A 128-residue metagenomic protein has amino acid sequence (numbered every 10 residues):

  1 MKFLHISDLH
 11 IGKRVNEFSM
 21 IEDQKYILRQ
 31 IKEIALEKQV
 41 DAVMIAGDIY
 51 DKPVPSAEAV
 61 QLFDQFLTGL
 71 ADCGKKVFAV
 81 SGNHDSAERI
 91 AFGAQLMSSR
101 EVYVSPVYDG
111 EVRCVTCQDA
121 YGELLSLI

Functional and structural regions predicted by a protein language model:
M1-T68, D72: N-terminal active-site segment of His-dependent metallophosphoesterases
G12, S86, R113: Flexible, glycine-rich phosphate/dinucleotide-binding loops and adjacent beta-alpha linkers at cofactor/substrate
N16, G47-F66, S81-P106: Metal-dependent catalytic neighborhoods of phosphoester/phosphodiester hydrolases
A71-A79: Short, surface-exposed connector motifs at secondary-structure boundaries
F92, L96, R100-I128: Conserved catalytic scaffold of divalent metal-dependent phosphoesterases
